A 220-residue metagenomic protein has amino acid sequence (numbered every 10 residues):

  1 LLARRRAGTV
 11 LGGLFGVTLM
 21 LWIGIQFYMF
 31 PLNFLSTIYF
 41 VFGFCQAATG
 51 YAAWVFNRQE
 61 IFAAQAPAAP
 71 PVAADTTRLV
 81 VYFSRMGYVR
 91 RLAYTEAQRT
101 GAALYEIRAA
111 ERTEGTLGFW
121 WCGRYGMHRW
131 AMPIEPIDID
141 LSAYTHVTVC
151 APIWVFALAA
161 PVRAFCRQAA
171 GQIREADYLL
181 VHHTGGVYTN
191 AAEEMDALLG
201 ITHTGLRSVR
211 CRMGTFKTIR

Functional and structural regions predicted by a protein language model:
L1-A74, R167-Q168: Topology signature of small-to-medium multi-pass alpha-helical membrane proteins
R5, W22, W54, W120-W121 (+2 more regions): A residue-identity detector for tryptophan
E60-V80, S84-A109, W121-R220: FMN-binding flavodoxin-like domain, especially the glycine-rich phosphate-binding loop
E111-G118: Coil-to-alpha-helix initiation sites in intrinsically disordered, low-complexity, charged segments
